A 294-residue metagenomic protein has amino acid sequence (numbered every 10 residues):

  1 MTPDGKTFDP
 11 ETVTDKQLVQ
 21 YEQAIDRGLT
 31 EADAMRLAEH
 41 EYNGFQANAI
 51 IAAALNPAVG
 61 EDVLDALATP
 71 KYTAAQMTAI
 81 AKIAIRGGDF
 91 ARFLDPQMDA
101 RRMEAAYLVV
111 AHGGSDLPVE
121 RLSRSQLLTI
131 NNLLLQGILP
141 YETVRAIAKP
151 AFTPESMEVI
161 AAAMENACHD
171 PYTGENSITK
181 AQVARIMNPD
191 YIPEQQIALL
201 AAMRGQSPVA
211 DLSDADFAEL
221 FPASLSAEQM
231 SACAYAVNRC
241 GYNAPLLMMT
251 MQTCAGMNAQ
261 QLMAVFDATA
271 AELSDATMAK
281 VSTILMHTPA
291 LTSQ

Functional and structural regions predicted by a protein language model:
M1-Q294: General marker for long, soluble alpha-helical cores
